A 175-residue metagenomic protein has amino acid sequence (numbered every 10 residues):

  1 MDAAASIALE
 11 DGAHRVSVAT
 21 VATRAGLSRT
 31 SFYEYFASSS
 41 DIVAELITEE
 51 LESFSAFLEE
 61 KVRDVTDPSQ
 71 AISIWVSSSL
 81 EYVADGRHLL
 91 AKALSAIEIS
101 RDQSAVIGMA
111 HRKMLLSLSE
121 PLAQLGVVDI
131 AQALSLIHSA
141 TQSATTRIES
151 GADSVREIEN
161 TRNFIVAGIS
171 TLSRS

Functional and structural regions predicted by a protein language model:
A3-A8, E50, S79, T141: Short hydrophobic clusters on alpha-helical segments that form packing/core surfaces in small helical domains
A3-D41, E45: Helix-turn-helix
A8, F36, D41-E50, A93 (+2 more regions): Alpha-helical DNA-contacting segments of helix-turn-helix folds
E45, E59-D85, I137: Hydrophobic alpha-helical connector segments
E52-S55, I74, Y82-D85, S100-S135 (+1 more regions): Amphipathic alpha-helical packing segments from all-alpha helical-bundle domains
K61, S77-A84, A93-E98, F164-I169: Helix-loop "lid/cap" segments that line or gate small-molecule binding pockets
A91-S95, S104, G108, L122-V166 (+1 more regions): Hydrophobic/aromatic-rich alpha-helical bundle segments in the mid-to-C-terminal region
